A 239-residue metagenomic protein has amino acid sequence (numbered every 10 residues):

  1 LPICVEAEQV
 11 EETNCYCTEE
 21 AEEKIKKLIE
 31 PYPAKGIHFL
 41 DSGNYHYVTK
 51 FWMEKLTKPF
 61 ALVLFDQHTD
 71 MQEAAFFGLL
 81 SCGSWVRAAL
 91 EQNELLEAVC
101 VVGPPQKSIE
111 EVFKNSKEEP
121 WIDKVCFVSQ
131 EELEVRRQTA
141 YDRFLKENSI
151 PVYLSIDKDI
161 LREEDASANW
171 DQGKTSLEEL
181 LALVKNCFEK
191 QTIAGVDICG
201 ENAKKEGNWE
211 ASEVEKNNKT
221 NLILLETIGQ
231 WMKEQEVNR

Functional and structural regions predicted by a protein language model:
L1-L40, N44-A61, S84, E94 (+3 more regions): Catalytic cores of soluble, metal-dependent hydrolases
F60-E91: Adenosine ribonucleotide-centric catalytic and binding domains
